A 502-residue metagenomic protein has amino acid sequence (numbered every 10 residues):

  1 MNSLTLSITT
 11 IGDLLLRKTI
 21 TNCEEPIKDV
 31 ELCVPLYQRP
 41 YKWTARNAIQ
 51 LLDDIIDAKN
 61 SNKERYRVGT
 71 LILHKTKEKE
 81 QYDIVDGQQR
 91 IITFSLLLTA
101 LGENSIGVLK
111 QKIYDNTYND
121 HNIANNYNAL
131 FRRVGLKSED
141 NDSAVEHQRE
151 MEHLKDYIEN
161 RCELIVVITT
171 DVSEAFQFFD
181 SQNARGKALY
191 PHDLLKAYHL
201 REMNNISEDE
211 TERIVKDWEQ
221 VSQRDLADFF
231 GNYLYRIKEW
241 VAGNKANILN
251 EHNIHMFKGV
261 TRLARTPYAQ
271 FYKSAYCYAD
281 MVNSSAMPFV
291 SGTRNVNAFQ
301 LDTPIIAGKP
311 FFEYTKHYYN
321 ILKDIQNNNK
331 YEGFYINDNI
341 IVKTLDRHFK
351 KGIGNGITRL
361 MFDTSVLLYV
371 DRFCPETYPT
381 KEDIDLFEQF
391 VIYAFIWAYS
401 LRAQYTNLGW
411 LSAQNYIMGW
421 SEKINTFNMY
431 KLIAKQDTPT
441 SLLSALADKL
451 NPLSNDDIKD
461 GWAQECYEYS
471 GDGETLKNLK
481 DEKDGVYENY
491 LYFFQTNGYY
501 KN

Functional and structural regions predicted by a protein language model:
M1-N502: Flexible coil/loop and intrinsically disordered segments
